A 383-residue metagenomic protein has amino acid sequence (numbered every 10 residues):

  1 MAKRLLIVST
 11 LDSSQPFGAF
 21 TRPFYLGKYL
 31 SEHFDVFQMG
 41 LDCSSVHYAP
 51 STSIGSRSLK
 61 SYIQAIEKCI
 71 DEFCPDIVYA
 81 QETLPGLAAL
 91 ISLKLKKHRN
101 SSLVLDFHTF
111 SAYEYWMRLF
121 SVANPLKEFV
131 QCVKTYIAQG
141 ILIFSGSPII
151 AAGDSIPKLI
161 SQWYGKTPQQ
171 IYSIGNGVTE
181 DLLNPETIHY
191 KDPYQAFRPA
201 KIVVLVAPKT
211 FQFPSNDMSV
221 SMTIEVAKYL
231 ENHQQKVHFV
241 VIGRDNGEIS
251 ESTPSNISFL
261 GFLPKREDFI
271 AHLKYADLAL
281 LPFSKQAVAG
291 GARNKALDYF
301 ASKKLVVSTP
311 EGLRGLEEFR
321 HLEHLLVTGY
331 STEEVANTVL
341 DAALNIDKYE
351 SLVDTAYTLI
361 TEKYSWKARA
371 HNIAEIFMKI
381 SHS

Functional and structural regions predicted by a protein language model:
M1-S45, F73, R99, E225-Q234: N-terminal subdomain of nucleotide-sugar transferases
R22-Y25, E180-L182, Q195-I249, L263-F269: Conserved catalytic-core segment of nucleotide-activated headgroup transferases in glycan assembly
I63, E67, S111-Y113, L126-A151 (+1 more regions): Membrane-proximal helix-turn-helix segments that form the acceptor-binding/catalytic region of lipid-linked
E67-L87, N100-L105: Short N-terminal targeting/anchoring amphipathic segment
S155, G177: Carbohydrate-associated surface elements
Q212-S219, E267, L281-D298, V307-E318: Nucleotide-sugar-dependent
H324-E333, D341-D347: Conserved acidic donor-binding segment of nucleotide-sugar-dependent glycosyltransferases
L344-M378: A charged, aromatic-enriched C-terminal amphipathic alpha-helix characteristic of glycosyltransferases across folds
